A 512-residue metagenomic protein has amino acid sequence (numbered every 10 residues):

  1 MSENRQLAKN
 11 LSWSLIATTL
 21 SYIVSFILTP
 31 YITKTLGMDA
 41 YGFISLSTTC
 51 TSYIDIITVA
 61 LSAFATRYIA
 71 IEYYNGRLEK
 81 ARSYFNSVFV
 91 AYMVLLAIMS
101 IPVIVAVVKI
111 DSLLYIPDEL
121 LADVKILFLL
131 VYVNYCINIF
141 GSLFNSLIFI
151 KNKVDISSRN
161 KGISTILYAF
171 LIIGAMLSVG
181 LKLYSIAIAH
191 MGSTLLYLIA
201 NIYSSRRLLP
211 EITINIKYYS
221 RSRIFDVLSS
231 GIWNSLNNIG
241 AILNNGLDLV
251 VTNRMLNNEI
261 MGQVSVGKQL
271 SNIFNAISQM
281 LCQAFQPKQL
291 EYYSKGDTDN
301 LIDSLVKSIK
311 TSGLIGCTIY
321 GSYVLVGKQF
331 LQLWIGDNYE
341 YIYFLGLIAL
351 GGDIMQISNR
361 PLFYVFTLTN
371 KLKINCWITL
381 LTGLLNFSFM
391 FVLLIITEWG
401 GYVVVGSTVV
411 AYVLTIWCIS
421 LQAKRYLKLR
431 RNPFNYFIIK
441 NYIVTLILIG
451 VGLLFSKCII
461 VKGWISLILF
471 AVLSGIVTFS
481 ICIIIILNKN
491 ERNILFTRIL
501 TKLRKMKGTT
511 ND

Functional and structural regions predicted by a protein language model:
M1-F26, E79-N86, L121-K125, K217-N237 (+2 more regions): N-terminal membrane topogenesis motif
M1-L7, L183, A187, N201-N245 (+4 more regions): Interhelical loop/hinge segments that connect adjacent transmembrane helices in multipass membrane
Q6-I71, A97-I104, N134, A169 (+3 more regions): Signature of the first transmembrane helix
K9-F26, S164, A189-S205, R221-E291 (+3 more regions): Transmembrane helical elements of multi-pass membrane transporters/channels
T33-T35, D39-A40, N152-D155, I166-I199 (+5 more regions): Membrane-interface helix-loop junctions in multi-pass transport and translocation proteins
V59-N75, I150, L209-T213, G267 (+3 more regions): Helix-loop junctions and terminal segments of transmembrane helices in multi-pass membrane transport/translocation
V90-G240, G246, L453-L454: Hydrophobic transmembrane helix module of multi-pass membrane transport proteins
L429-R431, G450-D512: Membrane-proximal transmembrane or re-entrant/amphipathic helices at the cytosolic face
